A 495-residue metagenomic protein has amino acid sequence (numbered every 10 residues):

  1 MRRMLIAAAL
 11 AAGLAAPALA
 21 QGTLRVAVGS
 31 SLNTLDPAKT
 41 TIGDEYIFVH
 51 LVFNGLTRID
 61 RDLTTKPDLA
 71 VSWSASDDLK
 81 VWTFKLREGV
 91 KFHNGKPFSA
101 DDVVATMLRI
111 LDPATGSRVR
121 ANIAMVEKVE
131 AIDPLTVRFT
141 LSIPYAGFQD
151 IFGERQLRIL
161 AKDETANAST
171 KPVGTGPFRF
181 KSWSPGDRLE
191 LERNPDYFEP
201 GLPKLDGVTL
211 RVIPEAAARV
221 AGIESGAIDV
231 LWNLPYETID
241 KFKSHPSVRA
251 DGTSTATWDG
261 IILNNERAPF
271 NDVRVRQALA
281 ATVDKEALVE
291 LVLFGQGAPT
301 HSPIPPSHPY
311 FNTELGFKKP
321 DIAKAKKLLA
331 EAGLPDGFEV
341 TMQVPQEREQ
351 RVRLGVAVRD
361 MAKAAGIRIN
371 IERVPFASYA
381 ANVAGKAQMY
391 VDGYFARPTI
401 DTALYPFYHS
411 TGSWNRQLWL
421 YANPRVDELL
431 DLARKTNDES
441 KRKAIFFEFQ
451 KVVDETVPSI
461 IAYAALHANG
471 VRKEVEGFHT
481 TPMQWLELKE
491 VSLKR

Functional and structural regions predicted by a protein language model:
L24, S184, V283-Y310, Q346 (+2 more regions): Detector for C-terminal structural segments
A27-D77, L108, V173-T175, W485: N-terminal lobe/hinge region of extracytoplasmic solute-binding protein
V71-G116, I132, R138, G222 (+1 more regions): Aromatic- and charge-enriched surface segment that lines or borders ligand/interaction sites
K85, V119-A161: Surface-exposed binding/hinge segments that line and control ligand-binding clefts or catalytic entry sites
S99-L108, P134-T140, G176-P177, K204-G207 (+6 more regions): Alpha-helical secondary-structure segments
A124, P134, T209-A221, N233-E237 (+2 more regions): Short helix-initiation/N-cap motifs at beta->coil->alpha
F152-P203, G207, E215-A217, I322-A323 (+1 more regions): Gly/Pro-rich hinge or "lid" segments in bacterial periplasmic/extracellular proteins
A166, D196-K241, D360, R368: Ligand-site clamp/hinge motif
